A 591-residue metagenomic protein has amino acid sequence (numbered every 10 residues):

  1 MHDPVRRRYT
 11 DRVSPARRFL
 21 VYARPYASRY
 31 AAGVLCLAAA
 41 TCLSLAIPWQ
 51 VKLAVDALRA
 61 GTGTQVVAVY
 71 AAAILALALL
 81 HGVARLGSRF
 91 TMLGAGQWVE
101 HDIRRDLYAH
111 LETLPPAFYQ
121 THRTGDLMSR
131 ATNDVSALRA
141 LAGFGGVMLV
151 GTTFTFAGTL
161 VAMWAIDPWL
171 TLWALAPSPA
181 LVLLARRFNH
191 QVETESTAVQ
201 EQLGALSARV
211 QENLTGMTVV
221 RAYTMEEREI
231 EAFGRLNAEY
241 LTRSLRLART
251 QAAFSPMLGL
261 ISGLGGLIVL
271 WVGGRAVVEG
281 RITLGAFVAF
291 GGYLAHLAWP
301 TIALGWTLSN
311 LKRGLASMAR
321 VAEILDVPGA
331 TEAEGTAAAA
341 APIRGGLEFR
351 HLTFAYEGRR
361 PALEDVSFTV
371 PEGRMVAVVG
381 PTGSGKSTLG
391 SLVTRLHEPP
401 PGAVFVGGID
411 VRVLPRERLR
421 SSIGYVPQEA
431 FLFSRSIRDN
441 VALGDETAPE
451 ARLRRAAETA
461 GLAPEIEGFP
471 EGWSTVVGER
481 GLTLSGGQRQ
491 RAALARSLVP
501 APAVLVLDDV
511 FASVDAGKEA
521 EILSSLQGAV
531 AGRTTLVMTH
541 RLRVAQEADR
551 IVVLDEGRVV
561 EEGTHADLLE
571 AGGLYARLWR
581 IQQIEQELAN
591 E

Functional and structural regions predicted by a protein language model:
H2-Y9, T62, Q97, R105-S129 (+7 more regions): Short intracellular "coupling" helices and adjacent cytoplasmic loop segments at the cytosolic face of multi-pass
S14, A23, V55, S88 (+4 more regions): Juxtamembrane loop-to-helix connectors within ABC transporter transmembrane domains
L20, R24-P25, P116-A117, N133-A142 (+9 more regions): An intracellular "coupling" helix at the cytosolic face of ABC transporter transmembrane type-1 domains
P25, R29-C42, F144-A198, V269-I282: Transmembrane helices of ABC transporter permease
Y30-A84, T91, W164-W169, L267 (+1 more regions): Transmembrane helix-loop-helix hairpins at lipid-water interfaces of multipass membrane proteins, especially the type-1
A73-H81, R85, S178-A185, Q251-G265 (+1 more regions): Hydrophobic alpha-helical segments in the permease module
M225, R249, L297-I324: Cytosolic ends of transmembrane helices, especially the final helix of ABC transmembrane type-1 domains
A340-E591: ABC-type nucleotide-binding domain
